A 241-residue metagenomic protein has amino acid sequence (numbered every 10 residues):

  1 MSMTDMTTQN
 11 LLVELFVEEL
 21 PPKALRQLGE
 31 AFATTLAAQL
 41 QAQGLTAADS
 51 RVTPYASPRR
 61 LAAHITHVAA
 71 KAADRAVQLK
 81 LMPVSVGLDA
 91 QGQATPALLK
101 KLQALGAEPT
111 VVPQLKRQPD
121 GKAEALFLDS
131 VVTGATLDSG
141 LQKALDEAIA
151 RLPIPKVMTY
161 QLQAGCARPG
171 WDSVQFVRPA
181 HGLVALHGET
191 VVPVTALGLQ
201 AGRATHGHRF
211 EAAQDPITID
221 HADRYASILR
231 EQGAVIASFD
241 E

Functional and structural regions predicted by a protein language model:
M3-E241: Long, basic N-terminal domains or extensions that often function in RNA/ssDNA interaction or organelle/cellular
